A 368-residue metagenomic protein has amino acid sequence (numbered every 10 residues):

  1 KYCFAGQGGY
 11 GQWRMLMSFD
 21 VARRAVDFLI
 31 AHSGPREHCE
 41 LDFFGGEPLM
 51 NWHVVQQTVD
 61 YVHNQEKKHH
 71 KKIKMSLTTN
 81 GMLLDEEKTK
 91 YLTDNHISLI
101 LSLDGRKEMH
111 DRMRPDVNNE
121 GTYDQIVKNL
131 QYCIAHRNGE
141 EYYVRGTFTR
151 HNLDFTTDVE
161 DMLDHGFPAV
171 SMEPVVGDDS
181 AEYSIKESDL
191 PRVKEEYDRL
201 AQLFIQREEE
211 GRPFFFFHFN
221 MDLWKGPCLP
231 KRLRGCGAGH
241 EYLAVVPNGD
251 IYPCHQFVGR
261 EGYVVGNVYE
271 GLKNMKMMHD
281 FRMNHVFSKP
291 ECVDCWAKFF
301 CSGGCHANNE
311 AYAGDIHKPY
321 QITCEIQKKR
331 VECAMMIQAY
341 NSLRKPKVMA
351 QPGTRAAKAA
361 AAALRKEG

Functional and structural regions predicted by a protein language model:
K1-S18: Canonical Radical SAM [4Fe-4S] cluster-binding loop centered on the CxxxCxxC motif and its immediate flanking residues
G6, E173, K298: Conserved residues at the C-terminal ends of beta-strands
F19-D42, N51-V175: Radical SAM/AdoMet-radical enzyme domain recognition
G45-G46: Short acidic donor-binding/metal-coordinating loop in glycosyltransferase active sites
E108-D124, Q131, A135-Y242, R260: Radical SAM enzyme [4Fe-4S]-AdoMet core and its adjacent flexible, acidic and glycine-rich loops/tails across
R192-K225, H255-S302: C-terminal accessory region of radical SAM enzymes
E241-Q256: Active-site and channel-lining beta-strand-loop segments that bind or position nucleotide-derived/phosphorylated
N248-D250, G262, F287-G368: Radical SAM enzyme core and accessory elements
